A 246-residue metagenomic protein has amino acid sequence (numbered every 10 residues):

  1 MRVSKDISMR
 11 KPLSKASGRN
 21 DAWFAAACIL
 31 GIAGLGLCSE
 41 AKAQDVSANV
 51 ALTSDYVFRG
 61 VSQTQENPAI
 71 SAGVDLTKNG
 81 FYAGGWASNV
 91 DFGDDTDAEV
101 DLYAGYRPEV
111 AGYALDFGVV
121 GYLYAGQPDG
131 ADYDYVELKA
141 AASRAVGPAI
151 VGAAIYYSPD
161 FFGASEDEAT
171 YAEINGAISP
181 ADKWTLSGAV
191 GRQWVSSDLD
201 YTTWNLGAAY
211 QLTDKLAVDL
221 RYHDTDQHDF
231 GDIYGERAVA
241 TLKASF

Functional and structural regions predicted by a protein language model:
M1-D45: Cleavable N-terminal export/targeting peptides
K42-D91, K183, K243: Short glycine/proline- and aromatic-enriched beta-strand/turn motifs that initiate or cap beta-hairpins
Q44, E66-I70, T96-V100, Y113 (+4 more regions): Residues that define the transmembrane beta-barrel architecture of outer-membrane proteins
V46, G80-G85, A111-F117, G147-A153 (+3 more regions): Repeated loop/turn-to-beta-strand initiation elements of outer-membrane beta-barrel proteins
N49, G73-T77, G105-R107, V120 (+4 more regions): Transmembrane beta-barrel domains of outer membrane proteins
L52-F58, K78-G80, A87-D91, P108 (+6 more regions): Transmembrane beta-strands of outer-membrane beta-barrel pores
G112-T170: Hydrophobic, well-structured mid-protein blocks that either form specific transmembrane helices
L206-A217, D232-F246: Outer-membrane beta-barrel "beta-signal"
